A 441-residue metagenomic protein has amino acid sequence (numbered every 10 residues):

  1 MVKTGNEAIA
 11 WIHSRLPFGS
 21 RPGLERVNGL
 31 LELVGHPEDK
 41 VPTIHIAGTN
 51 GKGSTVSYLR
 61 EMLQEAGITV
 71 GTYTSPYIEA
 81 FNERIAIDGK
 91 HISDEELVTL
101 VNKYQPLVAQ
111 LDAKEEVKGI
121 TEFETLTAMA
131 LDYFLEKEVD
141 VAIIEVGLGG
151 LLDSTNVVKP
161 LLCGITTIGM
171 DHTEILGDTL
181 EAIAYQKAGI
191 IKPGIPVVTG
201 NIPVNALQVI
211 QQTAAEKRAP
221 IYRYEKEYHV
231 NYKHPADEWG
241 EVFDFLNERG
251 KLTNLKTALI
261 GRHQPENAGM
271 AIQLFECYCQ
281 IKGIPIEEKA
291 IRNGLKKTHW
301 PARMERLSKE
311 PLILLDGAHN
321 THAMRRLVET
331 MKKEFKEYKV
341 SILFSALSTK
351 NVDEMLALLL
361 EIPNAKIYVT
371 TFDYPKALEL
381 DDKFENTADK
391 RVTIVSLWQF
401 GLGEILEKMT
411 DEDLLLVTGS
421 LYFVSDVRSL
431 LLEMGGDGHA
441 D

Functional and structural regions predicted by a protein language model:
M1-G48, T55-I68, Y73-S75, D112-K118: Short functional linear segments
L31-E32, H36-D39, E65-V158, E174: ATP-dependent carboxylate-amine ligase catalytic core
K40, V141-I144, S154-G164, I168-H172 (+2 more regions): Nucleotide phosphate-binding/pyrophosphate-handling subdomain across enzymes that bind or process nucleotide phosphates
L59, L151-L161, R428-L432: Short Gly/Thr/Asp-enriched flexible loops that form oxyanion-binding sites at enzyme active sites
T74, G200-N201, T213-A236, T257-R262 (+5 more regions): Beta-strand->loop->alpha-helix junctions that form or flank phosphate-binding loops in nucleotide-handling enzymes
L111-E115, K137-E145, P160-N254, A268 (+1 more regions): Acidic, Mg2+-coordinating active-site environments of NTP-dependent enzymes
E138-D140, E337, T410-E412: Short, high-confidence coil segments that cap the C-terminus of an alpha-helix and link into the following beta-strand
P203-Q212, E216-I221, L312-I313, T321 (+1 more regions): C-terminal helical cap/extension that packs against the catalytic core of soluble nucleotide-cofactor enzymes
